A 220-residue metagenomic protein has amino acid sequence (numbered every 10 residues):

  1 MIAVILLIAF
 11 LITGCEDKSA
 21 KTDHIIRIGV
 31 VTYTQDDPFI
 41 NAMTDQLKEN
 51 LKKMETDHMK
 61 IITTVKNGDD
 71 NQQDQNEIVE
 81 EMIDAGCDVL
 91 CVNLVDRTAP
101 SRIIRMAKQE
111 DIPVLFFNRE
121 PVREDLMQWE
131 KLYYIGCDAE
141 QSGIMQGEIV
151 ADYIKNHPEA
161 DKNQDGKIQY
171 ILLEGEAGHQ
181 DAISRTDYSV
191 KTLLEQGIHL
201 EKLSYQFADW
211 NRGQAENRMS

Functional and structural regions predicted by a protein language model:
M1-L6: Sec-dependent N-terminal signal peptides
C15-S220: A residue-level marker of the well-folded mature domains of exported/periplasmic proteins
